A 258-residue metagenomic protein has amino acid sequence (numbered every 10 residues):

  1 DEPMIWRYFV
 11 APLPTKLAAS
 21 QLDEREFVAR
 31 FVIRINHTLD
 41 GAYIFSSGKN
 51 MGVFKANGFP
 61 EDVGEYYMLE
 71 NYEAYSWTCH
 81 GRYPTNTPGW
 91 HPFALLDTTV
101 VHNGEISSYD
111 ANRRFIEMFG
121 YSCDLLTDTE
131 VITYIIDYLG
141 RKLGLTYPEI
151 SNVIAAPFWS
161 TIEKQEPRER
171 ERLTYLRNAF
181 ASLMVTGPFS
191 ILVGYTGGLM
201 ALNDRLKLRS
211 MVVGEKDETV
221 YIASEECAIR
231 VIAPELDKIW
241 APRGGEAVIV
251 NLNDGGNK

Functional and structural regions predicted by a protein language model:
D1-K258: Conserved short alpha-helical segments that host acidic/polar catalytic motifs at enzyme active sites
